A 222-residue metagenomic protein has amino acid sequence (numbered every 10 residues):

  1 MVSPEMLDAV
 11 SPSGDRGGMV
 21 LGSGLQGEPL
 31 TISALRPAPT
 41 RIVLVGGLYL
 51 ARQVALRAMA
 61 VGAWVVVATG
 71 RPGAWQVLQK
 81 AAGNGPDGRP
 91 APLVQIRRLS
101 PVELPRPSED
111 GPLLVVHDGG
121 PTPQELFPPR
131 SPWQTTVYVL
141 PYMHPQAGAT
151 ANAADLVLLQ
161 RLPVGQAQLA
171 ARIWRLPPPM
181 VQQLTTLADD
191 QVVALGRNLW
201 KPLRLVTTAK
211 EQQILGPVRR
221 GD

Functional and structural regions predicted by a protein language model:
M1-A91, G196-D222: Extended, compositionally biased accessory segments flanking or bridging domains
D8, D15, D87, D110 (+4 more regions): Acidic-enriched, low-complexity/disordered segments with a strong bias for Aspartate over Glutamate
P12-D15, L35-A38, A58-V61, L104-L113 (+3 more regions): Flexible, charged surface loops at secondary-structure boundaries
L44-L48, A68-P72, L99, V116-T122 (+2 more regions): Structural motif
G83-P141: Conserved nucleotide-sensing/catalytic segment adjacent to the nucleotide-binding pocket in NTP-handling enzymes
G120-T207, G216: Replace "adjacent to P-loop NTPase cores in ATP/GTP-dependent enzymes" with "adjacent to NTP-binding cores
